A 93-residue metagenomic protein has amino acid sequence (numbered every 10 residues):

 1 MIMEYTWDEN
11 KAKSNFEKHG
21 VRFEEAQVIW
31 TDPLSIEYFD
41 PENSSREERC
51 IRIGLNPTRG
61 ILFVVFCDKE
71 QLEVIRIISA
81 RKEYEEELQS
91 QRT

Functional and structural regions predicted by a protein language model:
M1-T93: Ribonuclease/tRNase effector modules and their secretory precursors
